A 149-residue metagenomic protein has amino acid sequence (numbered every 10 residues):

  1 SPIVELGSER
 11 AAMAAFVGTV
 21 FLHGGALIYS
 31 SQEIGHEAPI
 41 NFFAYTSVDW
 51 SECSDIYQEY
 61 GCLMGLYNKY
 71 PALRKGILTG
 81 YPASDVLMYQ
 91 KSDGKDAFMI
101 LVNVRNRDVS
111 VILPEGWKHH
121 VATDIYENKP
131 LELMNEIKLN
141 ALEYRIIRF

Functional and structural regions predicted by a protein language model:
S1-G7: Active-site clefts of carbohydrate-active enzymes
E9-M13, H23-I28, Q32-F149: Carbohydrate-interacting/catalytic domains
F16: Conserved glycine-rich, hydrophobic/aromatic-active-site segments that form phosphate/pyrophosphate or metal-binding
